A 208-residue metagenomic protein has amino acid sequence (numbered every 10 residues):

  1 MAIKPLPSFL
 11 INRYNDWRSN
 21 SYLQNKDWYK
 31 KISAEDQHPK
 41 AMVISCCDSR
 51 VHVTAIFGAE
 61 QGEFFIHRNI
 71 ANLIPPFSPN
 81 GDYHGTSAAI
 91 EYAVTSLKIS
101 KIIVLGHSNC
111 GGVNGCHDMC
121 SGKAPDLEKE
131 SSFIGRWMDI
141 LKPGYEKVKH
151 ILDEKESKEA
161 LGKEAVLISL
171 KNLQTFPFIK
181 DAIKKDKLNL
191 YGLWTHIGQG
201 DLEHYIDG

Functional and structural regions predicted by a protein language model:
A2-P39, N72-S100, G111-G208: Divalent-metal-activated hydrolytic enzyme cores
Q37-T54: Conserved H-X4-D acyltransferase segment
I44-C46, R68, L105-H107, Y191-H196: Short beta-strand segments
S49-L73: Catalytic core of membrane glycerolipid acyltransferases/transacylases, capturing the structured, soluble-facing
